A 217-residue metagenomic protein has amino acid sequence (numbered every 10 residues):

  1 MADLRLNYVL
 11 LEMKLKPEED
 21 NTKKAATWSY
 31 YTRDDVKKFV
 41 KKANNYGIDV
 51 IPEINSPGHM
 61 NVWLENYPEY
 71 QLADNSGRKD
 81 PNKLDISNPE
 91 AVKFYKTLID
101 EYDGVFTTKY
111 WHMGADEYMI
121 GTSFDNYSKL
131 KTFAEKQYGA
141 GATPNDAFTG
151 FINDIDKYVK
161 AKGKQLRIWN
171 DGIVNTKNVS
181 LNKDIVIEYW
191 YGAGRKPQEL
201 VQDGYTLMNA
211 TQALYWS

Functional and structural regions predicted by a protein language model:
M1-K164: Substrate-binding cleft of carbohydrate-active enzyme catalytic domains
D116-G121, Y127-S217: Catalytic-core regions of glycoside hydrolase
